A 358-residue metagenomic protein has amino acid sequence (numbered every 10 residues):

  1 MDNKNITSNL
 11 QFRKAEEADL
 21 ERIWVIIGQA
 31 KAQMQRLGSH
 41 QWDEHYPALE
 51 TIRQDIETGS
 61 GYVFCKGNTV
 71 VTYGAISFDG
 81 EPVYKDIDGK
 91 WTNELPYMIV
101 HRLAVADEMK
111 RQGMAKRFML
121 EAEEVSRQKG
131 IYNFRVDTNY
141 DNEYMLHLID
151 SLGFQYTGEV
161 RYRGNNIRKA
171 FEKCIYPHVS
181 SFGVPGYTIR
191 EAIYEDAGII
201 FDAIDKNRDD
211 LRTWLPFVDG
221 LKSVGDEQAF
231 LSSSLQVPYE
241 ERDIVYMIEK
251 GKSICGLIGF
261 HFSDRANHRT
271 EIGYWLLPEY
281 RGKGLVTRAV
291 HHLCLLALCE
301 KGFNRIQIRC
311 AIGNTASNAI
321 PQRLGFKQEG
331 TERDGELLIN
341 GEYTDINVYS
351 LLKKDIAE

Functional and structural regions predicted by a protein language model:
M1-S8, E16-S39, D43-E44, E50-R53 (+2 more regions): A short, well-structured alpha-helix characteristic of acyl/acetyltransferase catalytic modules
A15, L103-V105, T138, L276: Hydrophobic adenine-recognition pocket in adenosine-nucleotide-binding enzymes
R22-V25, T51, R117, E121 (+4 more regions): Alpha-helical elements of Rossmann-like donor-binding domains used by nucleotide-donor carbohydrate transfer enzymes
Q41-C65, L221-E241: Active-site rim helix/loop that mediates acceptor-substrate recognition in acyltransferases
L49-E50, K85-T92, G158-E159, S233-L235 (+1 more regions): Short, P/G- and charge-enriched loop/turn segments at secondary-structure junctions
V63, T69-F78, I99, A104 (+3 more regions): Conserved beta-strand in the GNAT
A75-A104, K110, H268: Conserved acyl-donor/pantetheine-binding loop and adjacent beta-alpha core of acyl/acetyltransferases and related
K116, E124-N133, D141-Y144, V160-R161 (+4 more regions): Acyl-donor (CoA/ACP) binding surface of acyl/acetyltransferases
